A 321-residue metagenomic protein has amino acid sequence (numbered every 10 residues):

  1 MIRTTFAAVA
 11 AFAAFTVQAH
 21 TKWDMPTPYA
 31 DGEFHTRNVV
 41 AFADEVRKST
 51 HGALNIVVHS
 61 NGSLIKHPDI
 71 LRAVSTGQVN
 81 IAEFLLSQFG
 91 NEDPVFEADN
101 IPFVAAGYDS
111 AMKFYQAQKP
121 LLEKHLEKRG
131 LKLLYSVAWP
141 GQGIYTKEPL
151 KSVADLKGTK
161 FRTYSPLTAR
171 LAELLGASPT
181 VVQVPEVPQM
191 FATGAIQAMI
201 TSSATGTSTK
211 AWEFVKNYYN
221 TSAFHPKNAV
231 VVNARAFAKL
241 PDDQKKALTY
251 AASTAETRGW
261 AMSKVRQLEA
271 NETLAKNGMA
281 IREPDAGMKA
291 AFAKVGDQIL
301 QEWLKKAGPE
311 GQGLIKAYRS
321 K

Functional and structural regions predicted by a protein language model:
M1-F6: Bacterial N-terminal signal peptides that target proteins for export
A14-Q18: N-terminal signal peptide c-region/cleavage motif recognized by signal peptidases
H20-M112, Q118-K321: N-terminal secretory/targeting leader peptides
